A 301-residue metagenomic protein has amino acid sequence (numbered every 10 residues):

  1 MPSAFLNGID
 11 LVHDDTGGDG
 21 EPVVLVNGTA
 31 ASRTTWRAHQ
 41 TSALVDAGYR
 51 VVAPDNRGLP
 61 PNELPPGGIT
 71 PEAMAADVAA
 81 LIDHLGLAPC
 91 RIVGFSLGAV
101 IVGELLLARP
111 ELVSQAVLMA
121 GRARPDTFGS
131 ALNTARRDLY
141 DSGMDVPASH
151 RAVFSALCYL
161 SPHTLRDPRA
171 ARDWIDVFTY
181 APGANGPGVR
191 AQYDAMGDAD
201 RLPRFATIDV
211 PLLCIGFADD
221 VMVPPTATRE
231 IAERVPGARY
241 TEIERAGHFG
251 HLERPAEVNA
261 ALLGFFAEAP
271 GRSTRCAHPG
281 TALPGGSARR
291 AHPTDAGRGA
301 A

Functional and structural regions predicted by a protein language model:
L6-E63: Conserved HGGG/HGGXW glycine-rich cap/lid loop of the alpha/beta-hydrolase fold
V52-V93: Active-site loop/oxyanion-hole signature of alpha/beta-hydrolase fold enzymes
G94, G98, V102: Gly/Ala-rich beta-loop-alpha elbow adjacent to hydrolase catalytic centers
G103, L107, S114-D145: Flexible "cap/lid" loop of the alpha/beta hydrolase fold
T127, S149-G197, P203-R204: Conserved alpha/beta-hydrolase catalytic His-Asp/Glu region
I208, C214-G216: Short beta-strand/loop motif that positions the catalytic acidic residue of the alpha/beta-hydrolase fold
D219-V223: Acidic catalytic loop of the alpha/beta-hydrolase fold
A238-P293, G297-A301: Catalytic active-site module of serine/aspartate enzymes centered on a nucleophile-bearing elbow/loop
